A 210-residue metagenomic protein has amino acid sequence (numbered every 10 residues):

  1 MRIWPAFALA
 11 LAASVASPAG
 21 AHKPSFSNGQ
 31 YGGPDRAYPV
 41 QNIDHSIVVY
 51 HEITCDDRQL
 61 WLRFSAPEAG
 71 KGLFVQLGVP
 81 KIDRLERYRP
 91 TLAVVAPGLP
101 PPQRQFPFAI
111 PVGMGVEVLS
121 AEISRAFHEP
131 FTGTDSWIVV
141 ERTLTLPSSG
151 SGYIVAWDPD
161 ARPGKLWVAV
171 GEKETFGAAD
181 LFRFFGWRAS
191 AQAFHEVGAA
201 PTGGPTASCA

Functional and structural regions predicted by a protein language model:
M1-P5: Positively charged n-region of N-terminal signal peptides that target proteins for export
A6-S14: Bacterial N-terminal signal peptides
A16-P18: N-terminal signal peptide c-region/cleavage motif recognized by signal peptidases
H22-P34, L62, P90-P100, T134-A210: C-terminal edge strands of extracellular/lumenal beta-sandwich accessory domains
V40-A66, G72, G78-K81, T91-L92 (+1 more regions): Non-catalytic, beta-strand-enriched accessory regions in extracellular/secretory proteins and membrane protein
H51, I110-L146: Extended, solvent-exposed segments with strong compositional bias
E68, L77-K81, D158-D160, E172: A mature extracytoplasmic/lumenal domain signature
E86-G115: Extended low-complexity, serine/threonine- and proline-enriched intrinsically disordered segments
